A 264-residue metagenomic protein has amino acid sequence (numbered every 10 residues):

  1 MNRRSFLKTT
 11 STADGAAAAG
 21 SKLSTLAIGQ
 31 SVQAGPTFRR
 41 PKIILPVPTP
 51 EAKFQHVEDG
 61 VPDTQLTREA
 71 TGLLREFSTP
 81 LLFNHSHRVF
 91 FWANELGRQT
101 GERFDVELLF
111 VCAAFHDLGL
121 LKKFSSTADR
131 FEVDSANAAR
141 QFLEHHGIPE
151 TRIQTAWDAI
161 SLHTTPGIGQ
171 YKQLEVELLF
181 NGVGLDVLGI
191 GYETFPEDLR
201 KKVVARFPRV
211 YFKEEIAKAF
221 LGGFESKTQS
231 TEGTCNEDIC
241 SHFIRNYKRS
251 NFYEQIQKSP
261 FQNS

Functional and structural regions predicted by a protein language model:
M1-A17: N-terminal secretory signal peptides and thylakoid transit peptides that target proteins across membranes
S24-A34: Signal peptide processing junction and immediate N-terminal pro/mature segment of secreted/exported proteins
G35-K53, F77-F83, H87-E102, I148 (+1 more regions): Divalent metal-dependent phosphate-bond-processing catalytic cores, especially two-metal-ion Mg2+/Mn2+ enzymes that act
P48-T71: Short alpha-helical hairpin
L66-H85, L118-K122: Active-site flanking loop/helix segments enriched in acidic
R103-L108, G147-A159: Acidic/histidine metal-binding catalytic segments
E107-F124, S135, A159-P166: His-Asp-centered metal-binding catalytic motifs of divalent-metal-dependent phosphohydrolases/nucleases
R130-H145: An active-site-proximal "capping" alpha-helix that borders the catalytic cofactor pocket
